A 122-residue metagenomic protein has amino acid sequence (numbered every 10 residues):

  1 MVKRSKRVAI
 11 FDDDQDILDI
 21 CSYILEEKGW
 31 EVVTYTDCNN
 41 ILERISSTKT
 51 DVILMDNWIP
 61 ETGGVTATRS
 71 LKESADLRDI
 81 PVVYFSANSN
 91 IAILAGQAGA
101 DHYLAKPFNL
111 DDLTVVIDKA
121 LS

Functional and structural regions predicted by a protein language model:
Q15-V33: Two-component/phosphorelay signaling modules centered on CheY-like receiver
L18, P60, R78: The feature encodes the CheY-like receiver
T34-V52: Acidic, metal-coordinating helix/loop segments flanking the phosphotransfer/catalytic sites of two-component signaling
T36-D37, G63-R69: Acidic catalytic/metal-coordinating carboxylates
D56: Active-site residues of response regulator receiver
T66, N88-L104, V115: Alpha4 helix (beta4-alpha4-beta5 surface) of REC/receiver domains from two-component response regulators
V83-F85: Hydrophobic/aromatic residues positioned on beta-strands within the core alpha/beta folds
F108-D118: C-terminal output helix
